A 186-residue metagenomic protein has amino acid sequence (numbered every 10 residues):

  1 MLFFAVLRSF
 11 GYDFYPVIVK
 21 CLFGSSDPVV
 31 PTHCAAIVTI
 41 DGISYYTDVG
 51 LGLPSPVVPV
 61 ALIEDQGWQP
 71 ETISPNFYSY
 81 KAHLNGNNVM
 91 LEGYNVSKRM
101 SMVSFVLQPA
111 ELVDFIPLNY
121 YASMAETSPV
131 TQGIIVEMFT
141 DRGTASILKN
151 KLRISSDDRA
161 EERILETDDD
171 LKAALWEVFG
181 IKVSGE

Functional and structural regions predicted by a protein language model:
M1-I18, A36, V136: Cysteine-centered nucleophilic/redox motifs
V19-R163, D169: His-Asp-centered catalytic microenvironments across diverse enzyme cores, prominently the transglutaminase-like
D168-E186: Generic C-terminus detector
